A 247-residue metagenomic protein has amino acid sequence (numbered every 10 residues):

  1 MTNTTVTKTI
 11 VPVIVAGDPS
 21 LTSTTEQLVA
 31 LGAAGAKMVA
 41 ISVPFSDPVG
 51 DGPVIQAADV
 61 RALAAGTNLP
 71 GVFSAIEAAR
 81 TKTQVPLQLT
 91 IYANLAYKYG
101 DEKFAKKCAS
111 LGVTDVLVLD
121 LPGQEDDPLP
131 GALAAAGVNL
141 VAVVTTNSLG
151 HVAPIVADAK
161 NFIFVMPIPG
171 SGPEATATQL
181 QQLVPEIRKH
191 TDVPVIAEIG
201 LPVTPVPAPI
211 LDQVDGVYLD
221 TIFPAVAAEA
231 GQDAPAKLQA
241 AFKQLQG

Functional and structural regions predicted by a protein language model:
M1-V85, A157, D233: Conserved N-terminal beta1-alpha1 strand-loop-helix module at the mouth
T2-N3, F45-A57, T67-E77, A96-E102 (+5 more regions): Active-site-adjacent beta->alpha loops and helix N-cap segments on the catalytic face of soluble alpha/beta enzymes
I10-I14, V39-I41, L87-I91, V116-V118 (+4 more regions): Hydrophobic faces of well-ordered beta-strands that scaffold small-molecule active sites in alpha/beta enzyme cores
I14-S20, T90-Y99, P122, V143-S148 (+1 more regions): Glycine-rich beta-to-alpha transition loops that act as phosphate-gripper elements at the mouths of alpha/beta enzyme
L21-A33, N147-D158, A197, L201-V217: Catalytic cores of alpha/beta
M38-P48, L111-L117, P122-E125, I163-P173 (+2 more regions): Glycine-rich phosphate-binding active-site loops on the catalytic face of alpha/beta enzymes
A65-V113: Metal-dependent phosphodiesterase/phospholipase catalytic core, i.e., the His/Asp/Glu-rich active-site region
P185-V193, T204-P205, D212-G247: Alpha/beta catalytic cores of nucleotide-metabolism and tRNA/nucleoside-modifying enzymes
